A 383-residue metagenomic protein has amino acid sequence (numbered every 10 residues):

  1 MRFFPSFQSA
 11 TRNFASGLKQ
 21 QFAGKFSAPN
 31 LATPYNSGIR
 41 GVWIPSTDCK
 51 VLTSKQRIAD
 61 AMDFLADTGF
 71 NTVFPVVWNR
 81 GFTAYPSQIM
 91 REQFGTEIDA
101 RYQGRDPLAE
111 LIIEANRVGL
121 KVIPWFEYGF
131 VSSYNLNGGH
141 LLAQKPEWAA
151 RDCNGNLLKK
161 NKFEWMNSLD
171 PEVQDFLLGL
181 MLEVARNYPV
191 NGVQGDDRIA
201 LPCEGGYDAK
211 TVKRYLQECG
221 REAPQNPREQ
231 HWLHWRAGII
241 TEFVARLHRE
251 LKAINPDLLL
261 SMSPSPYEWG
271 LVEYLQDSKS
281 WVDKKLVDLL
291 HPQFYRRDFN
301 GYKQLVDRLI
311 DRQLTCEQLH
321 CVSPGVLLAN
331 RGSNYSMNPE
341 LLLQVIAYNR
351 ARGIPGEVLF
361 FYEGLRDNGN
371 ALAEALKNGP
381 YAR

Functional and structural regions predicted by a protein language model:
P29-S54, P264-P266, A329: Boundary/entry segment of secreted carbohydrate-active catalytic domains
S37-G41, C49-L52, G129-N187: Active-site-adjacent "subsite" loops/lids of carbohydrate-active enzymes
W43-L52, M90-G104, N161-D175, E229-I240 (+2 more regions): The substrate-binding groove and active-site-proximal loops of carbohydrate-active enzymes, especially glycoside
R57-T83, G356: Catalytic domains of carbohydrate-active enzymes, especially glycoside hydrolases
N79-E127, W232-L247, L251: Aromatic-lined substrate-binding rim segments of carbohydrate-active enzymes
Y85-E97, F130-K159, G195-P224: Aromatic- and acidic-residue-enriched segments that line the glycan-binding/catalytic groove of carbohydrate-active
E218-N334: Glycoside hydrolase catalytic-domain groove-lining segments
D288-Y302, H320-R383: Substrate-binding cleft of secreted/luminal carbohydrate-active enzymes
